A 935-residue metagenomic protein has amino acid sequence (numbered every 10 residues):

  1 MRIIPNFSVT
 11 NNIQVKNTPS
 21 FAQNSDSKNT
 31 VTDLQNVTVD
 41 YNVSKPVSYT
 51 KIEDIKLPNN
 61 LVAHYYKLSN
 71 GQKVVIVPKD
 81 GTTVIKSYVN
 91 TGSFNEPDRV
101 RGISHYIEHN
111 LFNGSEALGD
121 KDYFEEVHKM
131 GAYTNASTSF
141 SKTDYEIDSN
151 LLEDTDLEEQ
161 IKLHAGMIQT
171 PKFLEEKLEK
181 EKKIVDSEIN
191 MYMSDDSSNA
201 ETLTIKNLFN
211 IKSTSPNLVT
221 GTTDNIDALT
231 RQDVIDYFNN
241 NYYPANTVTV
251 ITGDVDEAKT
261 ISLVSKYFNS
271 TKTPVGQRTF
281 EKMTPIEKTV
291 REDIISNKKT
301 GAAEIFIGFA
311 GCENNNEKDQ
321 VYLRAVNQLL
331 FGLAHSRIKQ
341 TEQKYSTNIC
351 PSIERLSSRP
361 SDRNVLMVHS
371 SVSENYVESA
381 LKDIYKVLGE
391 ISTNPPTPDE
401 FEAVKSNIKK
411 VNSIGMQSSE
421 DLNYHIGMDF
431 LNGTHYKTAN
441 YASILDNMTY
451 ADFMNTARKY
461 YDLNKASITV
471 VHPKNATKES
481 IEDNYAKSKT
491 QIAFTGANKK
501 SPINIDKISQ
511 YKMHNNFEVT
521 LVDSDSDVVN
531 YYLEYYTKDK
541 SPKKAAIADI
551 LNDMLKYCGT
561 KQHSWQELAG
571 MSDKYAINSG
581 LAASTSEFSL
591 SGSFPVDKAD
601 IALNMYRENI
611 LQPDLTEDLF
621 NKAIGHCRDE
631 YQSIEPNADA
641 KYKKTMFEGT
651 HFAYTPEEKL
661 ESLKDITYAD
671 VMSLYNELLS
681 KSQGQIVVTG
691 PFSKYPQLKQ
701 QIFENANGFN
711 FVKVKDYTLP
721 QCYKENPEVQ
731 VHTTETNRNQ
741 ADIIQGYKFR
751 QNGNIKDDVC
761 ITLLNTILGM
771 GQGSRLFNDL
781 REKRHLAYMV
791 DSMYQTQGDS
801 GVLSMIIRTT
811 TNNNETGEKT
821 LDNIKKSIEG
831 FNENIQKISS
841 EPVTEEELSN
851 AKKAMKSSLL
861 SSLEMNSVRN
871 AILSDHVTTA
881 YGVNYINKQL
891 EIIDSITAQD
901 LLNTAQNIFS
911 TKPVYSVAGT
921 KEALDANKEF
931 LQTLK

Functional and structural regions predicted by a protein language model:
M1-Y41, I492-A493: Non-Sec secretion/translocation targeting segments of pathogen effectors
I3, N36-D122, T155, K162 (+9 more regions): His/Glu-rich zincin catalytic helix
N24-D33, E420-K489, L901: Extended, hydrophobic interaction surfaces within ordered domains
V77-E96, G102-I103, D120-M167, N199-D224 (+14 more regions): M16 family metallopeptidases and their MPP-like homologs
D122, T170-L178, E188, L229 (+4 more regions): Peptidyl-prolyl cis-trans isomerase
H164-F173, Y267-V275, K386-P395, E608-E617 (+3 more regions): A common structural junction motif
